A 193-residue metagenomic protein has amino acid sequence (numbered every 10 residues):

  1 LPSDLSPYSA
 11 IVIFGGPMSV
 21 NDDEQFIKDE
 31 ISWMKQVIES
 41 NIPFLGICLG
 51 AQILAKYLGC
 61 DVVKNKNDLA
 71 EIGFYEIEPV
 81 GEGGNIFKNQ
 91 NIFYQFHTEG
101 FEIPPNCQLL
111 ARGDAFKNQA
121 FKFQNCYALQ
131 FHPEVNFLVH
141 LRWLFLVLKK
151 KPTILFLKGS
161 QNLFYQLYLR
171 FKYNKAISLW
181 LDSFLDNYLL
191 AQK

Functional and structural regions predicted by a protein language model:
L1-L45: Flexible gly/pro-rich beta->alpha loop and the following alpha-helix that scaffold active-site loops
G16-P17, A51, T98, P133: Active-site metal-binding loops of divalent metal-dependent hydrolases
D22-E24, A55-Y57, P105, L138-H140: Short glycine-/acidic-enriched loop or helix-start segments at secondary-structure transitions that form or flank
I27-I31, D61-V63, A111-R112, F145-V147: Glycine-rich, phosphate-binding/catalytic loops in enzymes
V37-D61: Catalytic nucleophile loop
K56-F93: A conserved active-site-flanking secondary-structure segment within enzyme catalytic domains
E78-K193: Amide-donor transfer/coupling interface in amidating biosynthetic enzymes
